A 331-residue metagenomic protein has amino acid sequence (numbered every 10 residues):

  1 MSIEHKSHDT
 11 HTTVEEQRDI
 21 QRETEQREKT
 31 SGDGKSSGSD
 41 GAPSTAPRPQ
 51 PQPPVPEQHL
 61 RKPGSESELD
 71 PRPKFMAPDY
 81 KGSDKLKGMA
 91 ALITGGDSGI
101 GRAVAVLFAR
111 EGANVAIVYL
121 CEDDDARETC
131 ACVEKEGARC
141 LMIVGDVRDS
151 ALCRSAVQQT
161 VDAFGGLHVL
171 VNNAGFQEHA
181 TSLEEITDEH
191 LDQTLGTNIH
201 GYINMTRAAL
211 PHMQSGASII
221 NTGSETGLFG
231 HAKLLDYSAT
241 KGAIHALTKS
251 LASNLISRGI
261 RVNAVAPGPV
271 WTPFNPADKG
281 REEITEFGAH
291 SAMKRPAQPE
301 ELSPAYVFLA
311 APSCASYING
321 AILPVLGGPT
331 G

Functional and structural regions predicted by a protein language model:
R48-P54, R154, G175-D192, P211 (+2 more regions): Conserved mid-core segment of classical short-chain dehydrogenase/reductases
D123, V144-V157, D188, E300: The beta1-alpha1 cofactor-binding region of Rossmann-like NAD(H)/NADP(H)-dependent oxidoreductases
H168, E184-I203, I220, I244 (+1 more regions): Catalytic Tyr-X3-Lys loop
T206, T240, T248: Active-site helix of classical SDR
P211, S253-S257: Alpha-helical segment proximal to the catalytic Tyr-Lys
H212, I260, Q298-V325, T330: C-terminal substrate-recognition "lid" of short-chain dehydrogenase/reductases
S224: Residue(s) in the substrate-gating loop at a strand-loop-helix junction that position the organic substrate next
K233-L235, S257, G268-A292, P296 (+1 more regions): A glycine/serine/threonine-rich, flexible loop-to-helix segment that serves as the NAD(P) cofactor-binding "lid"
